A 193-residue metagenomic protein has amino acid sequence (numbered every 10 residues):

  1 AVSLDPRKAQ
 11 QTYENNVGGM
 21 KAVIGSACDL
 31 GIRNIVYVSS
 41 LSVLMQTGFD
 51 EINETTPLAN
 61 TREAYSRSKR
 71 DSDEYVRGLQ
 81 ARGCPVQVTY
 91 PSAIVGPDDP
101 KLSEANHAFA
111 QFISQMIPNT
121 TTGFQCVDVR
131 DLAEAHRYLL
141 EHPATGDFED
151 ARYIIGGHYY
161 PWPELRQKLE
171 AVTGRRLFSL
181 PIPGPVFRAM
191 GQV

Functional and structural regions predicted by a protein language model:
A1-N15: NAD(P)H-binding glycine-rich loop region in Rossmannoid oxidoreductase-like domains and their noncatalytic homologs
L4, S40-D50, I94-P100: Conserved catalytic-site region of short-chain dehydrogenase/reductase
A9, G18-Y65, Q87: Conserved Rossmann-fold NAD(P)-dependent oxidoreductase catalytic core, especially the SDR/UDP-sugar
T61-A64, S92-L102, P118-R130, A144: Glycine-rich "substrate-gating" loop/helix at the edge of Rossmann-like oxidoreductase active sites
S68: Active-site helix of classical SDR
D71, E104, T120-E141, A151: Substrate-positioning beta->alpha
E74-P97: Conserved beta-loop-beta element that borders a ligand/cofactor-binding pocket
A135-V193: Mid/C-terminal beta-alpha module of Rossmann-like enzyme folds, strongest in SDR-family dehydrogenases/epimerases
